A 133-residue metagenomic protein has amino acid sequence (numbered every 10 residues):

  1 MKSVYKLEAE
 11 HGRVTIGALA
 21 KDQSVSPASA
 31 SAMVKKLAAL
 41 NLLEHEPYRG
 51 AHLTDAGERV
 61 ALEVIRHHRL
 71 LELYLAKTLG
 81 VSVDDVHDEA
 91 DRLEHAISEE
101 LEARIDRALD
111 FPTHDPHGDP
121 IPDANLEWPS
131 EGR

Functional and structural regions predicted by a protein language model:
M1-V25: N-terminal helix-turn-helix DNA-binding core of bacterial DNA-binding proteins
K21, A38-A39, K77: Alpha-helical residues within the helix-turn-helix
A28, D84: Key DNA-contact positions within bacterial/archaeal DNA-binding proteins
V34-K35: Short, hydrophobic-biased segments on the C-terminal half of alpha helices that form "recognition helices"
A38-E46: A short, conserved structural fragment
R49-H68: Basic, amphipathic "hinge/linker" alpha-helix immediately C-terminal to the N-terminal HTH DNA-binding motif
H95-R133: Mid-protein regulatory/catalytic core that forms ligand/cofactor-binding pockets and protein-protein interaction
